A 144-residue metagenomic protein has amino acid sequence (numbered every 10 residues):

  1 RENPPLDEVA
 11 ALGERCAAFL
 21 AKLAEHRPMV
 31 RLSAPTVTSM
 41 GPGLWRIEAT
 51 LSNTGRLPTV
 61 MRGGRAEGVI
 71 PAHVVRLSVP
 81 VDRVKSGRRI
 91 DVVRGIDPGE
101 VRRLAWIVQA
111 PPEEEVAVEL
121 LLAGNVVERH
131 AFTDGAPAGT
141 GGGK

Functional and structural regions predicted by a protein language model:
R1-K144: C-terminal accessory segments enriched in acidic
